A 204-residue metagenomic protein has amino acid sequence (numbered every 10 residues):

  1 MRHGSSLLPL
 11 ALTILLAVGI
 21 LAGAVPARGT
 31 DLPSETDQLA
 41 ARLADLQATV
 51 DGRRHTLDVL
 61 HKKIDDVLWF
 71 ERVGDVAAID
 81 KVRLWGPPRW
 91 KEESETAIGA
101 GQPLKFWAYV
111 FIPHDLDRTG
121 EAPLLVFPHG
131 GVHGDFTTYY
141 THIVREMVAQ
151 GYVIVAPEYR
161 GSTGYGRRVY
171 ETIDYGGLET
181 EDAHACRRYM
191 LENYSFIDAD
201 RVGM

Functional and structural regions predicted by a protein language model:
M1-L7: N-terminal secretory signal peptides that target proteins for export/translocation
P9-A11, I79: Short beta-strand-initiation
A11-A22: Bacterial N-terminal signal peptides
A24-G29: Boundary at the C-terminal end of the N-terminal hydrophobic targeting segment
L32-H114, H142, E192: Non-catalytic accessory segments flanking enzyme active sites
V82-F106, H114-D200: Cap/lid segment of the alpha/beta-hydrolase catalytic domain
